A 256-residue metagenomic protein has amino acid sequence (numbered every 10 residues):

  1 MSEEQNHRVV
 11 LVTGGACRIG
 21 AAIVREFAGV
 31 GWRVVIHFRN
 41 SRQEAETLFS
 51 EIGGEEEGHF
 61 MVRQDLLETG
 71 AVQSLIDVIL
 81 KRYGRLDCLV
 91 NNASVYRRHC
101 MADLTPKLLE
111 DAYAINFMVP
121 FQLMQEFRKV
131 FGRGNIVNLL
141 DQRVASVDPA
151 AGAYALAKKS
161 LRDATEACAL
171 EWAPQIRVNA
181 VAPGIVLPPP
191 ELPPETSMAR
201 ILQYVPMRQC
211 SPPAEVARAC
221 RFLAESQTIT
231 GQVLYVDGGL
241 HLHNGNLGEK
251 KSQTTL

Functional and structural regions predicted by a protein language model:
A16-C17: Conserved glycine-rich cofactor-binding loop
V30-E46: Conserved glycine-rich Rossmann-like NAD(P)H-binding loop of the short-chain dehydrogenase/reductase
Q73, V95-E110, A150-A153, P190-T196 (+1 more regions): Conserved mid-core segment of classical short-chain dehydrogenase/reductases
D87, R162, W172-V186, I229-V236: Conserved Rossmann-fold SDR core element
N92-R97, G239: Conserved NAD(P)H cofactor-binding loop of Rossmann-fold oxidoreductase domains
V95, N135-A173, I185-V186: Catalytic loop of short-chain dehydrogenase/reductase
V95-R97, A102-F121, V137, L161-R162 (+1 more regions): Catalytic Tyr-X3-Lys loop
V130, P213-V236, H241-L242: C-terminal substrate-recognition "lid" of short-chain dehydrogenase/reductases
